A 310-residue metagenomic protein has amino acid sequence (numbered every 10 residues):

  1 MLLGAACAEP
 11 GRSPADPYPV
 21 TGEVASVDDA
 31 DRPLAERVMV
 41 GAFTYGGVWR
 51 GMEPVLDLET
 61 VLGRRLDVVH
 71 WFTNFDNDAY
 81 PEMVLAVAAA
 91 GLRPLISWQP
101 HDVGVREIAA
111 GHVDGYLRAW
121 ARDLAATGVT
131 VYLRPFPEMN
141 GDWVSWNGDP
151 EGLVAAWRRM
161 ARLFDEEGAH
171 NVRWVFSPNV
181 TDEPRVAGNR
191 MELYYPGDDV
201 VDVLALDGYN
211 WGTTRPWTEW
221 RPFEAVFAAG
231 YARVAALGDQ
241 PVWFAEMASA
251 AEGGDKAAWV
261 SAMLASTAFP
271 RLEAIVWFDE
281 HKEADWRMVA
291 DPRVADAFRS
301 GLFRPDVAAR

Functional and structural regions predicted by a protein language model:
L3-A6: C-terminal motif of bacterial Sec signal peptides marking the signal peptidase cleavage site
A8-P10: Bacterial signal peptide processing site
V40-T130, G230, D255-W259, L264-L272 (+2 more regions): N-terminal carbohydrate-binding/catalytic regions of secreted carbohydrate-active enzymes
A42-T44, A161-N189, D239-E252, A274-E280: Aromatic-lined carbohydrate-recognition surfaces of secreted/lumenal glycan-active proteins
G51-V55, D182-D198, A257: Distinct, well-ordered alpha-helical segments
L66-F72, I96, M191-R221, F278-E280: Aromatic- and acid-rich polysaccharide-binding/catalytic face of secreted or lumenal carbohydrate-active enzymes
E82-L92, S97-Q99, L206-A251: Glycoside hydrolase catalytic-domain groove-lining segments
W120-P150, N171-T181, V203-L204: Active-site groove signature of glycoside hydrolases
